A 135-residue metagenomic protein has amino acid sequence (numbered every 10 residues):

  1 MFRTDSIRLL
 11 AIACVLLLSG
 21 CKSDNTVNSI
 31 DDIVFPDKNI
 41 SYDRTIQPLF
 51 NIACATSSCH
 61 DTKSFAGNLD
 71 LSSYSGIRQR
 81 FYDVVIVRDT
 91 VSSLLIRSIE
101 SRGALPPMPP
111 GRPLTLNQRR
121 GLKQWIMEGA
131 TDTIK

Functional and structural regions predicted by a protein language model:
M1-K22: Sec-dependent bacterial lipoprotein signal peptides
C21-K135: Aromatic- and Gly/Pro-enriched helix-to-coil junctions and flexible linker segments
